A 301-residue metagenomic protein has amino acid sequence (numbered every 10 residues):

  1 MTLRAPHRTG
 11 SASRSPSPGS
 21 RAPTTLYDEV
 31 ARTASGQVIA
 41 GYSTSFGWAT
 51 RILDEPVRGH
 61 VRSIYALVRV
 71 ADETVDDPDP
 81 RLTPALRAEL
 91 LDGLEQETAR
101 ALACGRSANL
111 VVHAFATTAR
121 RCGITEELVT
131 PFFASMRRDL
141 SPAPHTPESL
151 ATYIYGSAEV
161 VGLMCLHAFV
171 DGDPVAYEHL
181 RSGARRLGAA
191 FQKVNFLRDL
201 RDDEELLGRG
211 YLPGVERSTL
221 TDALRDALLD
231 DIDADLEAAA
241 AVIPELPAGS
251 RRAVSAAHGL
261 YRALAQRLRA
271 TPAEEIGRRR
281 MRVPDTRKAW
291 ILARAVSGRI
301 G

Functional and structural regions predicted by a protein language model:
T2-F191, L197-G301: Catalytic cores of Mg2+-dependent Asp-rich isoprenoid enzymes
